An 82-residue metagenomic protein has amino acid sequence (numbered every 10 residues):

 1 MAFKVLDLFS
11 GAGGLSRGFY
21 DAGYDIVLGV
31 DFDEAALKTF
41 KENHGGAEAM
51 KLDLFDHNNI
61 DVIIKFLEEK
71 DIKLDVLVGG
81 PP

Functional and structural regions predicted by a protein language model:
A2-P82: Core alpha/beta nucleotide-donor-binding catalytic domains of modification enzymes
